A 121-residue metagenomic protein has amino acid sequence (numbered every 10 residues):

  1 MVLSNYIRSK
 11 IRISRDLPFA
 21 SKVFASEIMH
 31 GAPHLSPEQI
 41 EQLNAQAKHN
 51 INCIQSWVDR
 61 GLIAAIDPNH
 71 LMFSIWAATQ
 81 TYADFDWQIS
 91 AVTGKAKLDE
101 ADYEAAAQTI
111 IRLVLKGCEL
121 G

Functional and structural regions predicted by a protein language model:
M1-A20, P68-I75, E104: Hydrophobic alpha-helical connector segments
L3, A25, S36-A47, Y103 (+1 more regions): Amphipathic, non-transmembrane alpha-helical scaffold segments
S9-R12, D16, N44, K48-R60 (+1 more regions): C-terminal peripheral helix-coil segments that are non-catalytic and often amphipathic
R15-P37, F85-V92: Amphipathic alpha-helical segments used for helix-helix packing
M29, F73-Q80: Amphipathic alpha-helical core segments of compact helical bundles
E38-Q42, D59-S74: All-alpha amphipathic helical-bundle segments outside canonical DNA-binding/catalytic cores that form hydrophobic
